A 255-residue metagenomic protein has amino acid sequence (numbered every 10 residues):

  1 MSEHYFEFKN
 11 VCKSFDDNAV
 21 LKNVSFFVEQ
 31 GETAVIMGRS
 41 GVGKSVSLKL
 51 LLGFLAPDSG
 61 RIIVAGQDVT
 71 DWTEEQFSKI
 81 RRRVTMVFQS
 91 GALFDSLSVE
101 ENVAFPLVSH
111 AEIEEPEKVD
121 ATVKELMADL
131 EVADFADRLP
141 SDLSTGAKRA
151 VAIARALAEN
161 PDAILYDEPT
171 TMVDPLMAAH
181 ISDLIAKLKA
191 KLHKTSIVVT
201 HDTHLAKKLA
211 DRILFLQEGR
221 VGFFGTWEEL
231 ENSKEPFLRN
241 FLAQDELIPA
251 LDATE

Functional and structural regions predicted by a protein language model:
L52: Helix-to-loop junction immediately C-terminal to a conserved catalytic motif
D68, E115-F135: Conserved ABC ATPase "signature" region
V69-T85, L230-S233: ABC ATPase NBD coupling module
L97-F105: Short coil-to-helix segment of the ABC ATPase nucleotide-binding domain corresponding to the Q-loop/switch region
L139-L143, A147: Conserved ABC ATPase signature
N160: Conserved catalytic motifs of ABC-family nucleotide-binding domains
I164-D167: Catalytic Walker B motif of ABC-type/P-loop ATPase nucleotide-binding domains
